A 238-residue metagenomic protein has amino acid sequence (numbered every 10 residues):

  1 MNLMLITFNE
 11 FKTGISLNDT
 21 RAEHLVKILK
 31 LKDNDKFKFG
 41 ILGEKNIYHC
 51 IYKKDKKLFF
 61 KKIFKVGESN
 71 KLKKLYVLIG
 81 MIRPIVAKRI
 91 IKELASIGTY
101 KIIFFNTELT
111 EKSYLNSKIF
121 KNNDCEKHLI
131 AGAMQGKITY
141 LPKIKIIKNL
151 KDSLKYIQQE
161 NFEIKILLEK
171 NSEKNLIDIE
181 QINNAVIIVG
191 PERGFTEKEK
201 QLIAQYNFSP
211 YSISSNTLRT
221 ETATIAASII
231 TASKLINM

Functional and structural regions predicted by a protein language model:
M1-E68: N-terminal positively charged helical leader segments and presequences
I15-L17, L72-Y76, N183-V186, Q205-I213: Glycine/charged-rich beta-loop-alpha catalytic/anionic-binding loops adjacent to active sites
K65, T107-L109, S215: Short, ordered loop/turn segments at secondary-structure junctions
S69-I164: RNA substrate-binding interface of SAM-dependent RNA methyltransferases
E169-Q181: Strongly charged, low-complexity linkers/loops
I182-K198: A C-terminal functional module that forms or caps the active site or interfaces directly with catalytic machinery
E197-M238: Structured adenosyl-cofactor binding patch, chiefly the S-adenosyl-L-methionine
